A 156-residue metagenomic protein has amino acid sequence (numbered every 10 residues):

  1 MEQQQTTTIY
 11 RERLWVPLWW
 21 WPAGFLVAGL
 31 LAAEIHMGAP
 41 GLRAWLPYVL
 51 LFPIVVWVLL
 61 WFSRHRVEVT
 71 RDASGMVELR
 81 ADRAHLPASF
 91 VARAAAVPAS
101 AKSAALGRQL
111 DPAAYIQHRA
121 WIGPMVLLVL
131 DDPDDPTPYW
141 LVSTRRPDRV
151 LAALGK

Functional and structural regions predicted by a protein language model:
M1-A39: N-terminal membrane-targeting/pre-transmembrane regions
E2, E68, L127-D131: Hydrophobic, well-ordered secondary-structure segments that either form specific early membrane-associated helices used
A23-F25, L50-P53: Lipid-exposed faces of alpha-helical membrane segments in multi-pass integral membrane proteins
M37-L51: Hydrophobic alpha-helical transmembrane segments
F52-A95: Conserved beta-hairpin
R71, P98, D132, R146-D148: Non-catalytic surface loops within mature trypsin-like serine protease
A81-L141: Non-transmembrane, membrane-adjacent beta-strand/coil modules in membrane-associated proteins and peripheral
P138-K156: Cytosol-/stroma-facing membrane-proximal "stalk/adaptor" domains immediately downstream of transmembrane anchors
